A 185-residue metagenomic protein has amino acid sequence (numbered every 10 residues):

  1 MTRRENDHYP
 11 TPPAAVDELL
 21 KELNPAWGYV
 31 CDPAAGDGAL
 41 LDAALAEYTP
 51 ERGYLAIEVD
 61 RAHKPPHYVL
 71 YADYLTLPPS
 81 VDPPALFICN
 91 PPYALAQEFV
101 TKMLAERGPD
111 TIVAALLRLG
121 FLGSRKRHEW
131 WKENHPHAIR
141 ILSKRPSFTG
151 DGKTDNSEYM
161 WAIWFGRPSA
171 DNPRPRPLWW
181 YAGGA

Functional and structural regions predicted by a protein language model:
M1-A185: Class I S-adenosyl-L-methionine-dependent methyltransferase catalytic core
